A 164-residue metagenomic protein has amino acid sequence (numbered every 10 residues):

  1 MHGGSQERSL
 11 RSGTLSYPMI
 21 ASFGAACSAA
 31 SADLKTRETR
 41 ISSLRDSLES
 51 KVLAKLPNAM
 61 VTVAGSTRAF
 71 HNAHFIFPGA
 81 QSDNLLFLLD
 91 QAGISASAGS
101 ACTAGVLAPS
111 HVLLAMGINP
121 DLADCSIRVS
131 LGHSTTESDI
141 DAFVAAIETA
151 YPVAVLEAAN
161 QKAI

Functional and structural regions predicted by a protein language model:
M1-E7, C125: Glycine/charged-rich beta-loop-alpha catalytic/anionic-binding loops adjacent to active sites
Q6-A30, R37-L44: PLP-dependent aminotransferase class I/II
Y17-I20, C27, R45, E49 (+5 more regions): A general structural signal for well-ordered alpha-helical segments in protein cores
C27-S50, M60-A69, Q81: Structural signature of PLP-dependent enzymes
S47-K55, L88, A92-I94, V144-V153: Generic non-transmembrane alpha-helical segments
N58-V63, A96-S100: A short linear hydrophobic-aromatic micro-motif
A73-R128: Conserved C-terminal alpha-helix-loop-beta "cap" of PLP-dependent enzymes that closes/shapes the active-site mouth
A108-I164: PLP-dependent enzyme catalytic core of the Aspartate aminotransferase-like
